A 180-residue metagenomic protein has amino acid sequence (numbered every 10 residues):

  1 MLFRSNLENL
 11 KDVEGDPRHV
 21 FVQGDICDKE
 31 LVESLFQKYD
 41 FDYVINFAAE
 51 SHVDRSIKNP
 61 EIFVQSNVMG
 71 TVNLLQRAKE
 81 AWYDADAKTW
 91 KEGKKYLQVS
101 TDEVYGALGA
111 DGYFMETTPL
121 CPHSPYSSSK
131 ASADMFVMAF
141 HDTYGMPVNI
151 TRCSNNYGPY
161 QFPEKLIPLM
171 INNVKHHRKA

Functional and structural regions predicted by a protein language model:
M1-N156, K175-H176: N-terminal Rossmann-like NAD(P)+-binding domain of SDR-like oxidoreductases, especially those catalyzing
I150-C153, Y160-I167: Conserved loop-to-helix N-cap of the C-terminal "lid" that shapes the substrate pocket in Rossmann-like
R178-A180: Core catalytic loop region at the nicotinamide-binding pocket of NAD(P)H-dependent oxidoreductases
